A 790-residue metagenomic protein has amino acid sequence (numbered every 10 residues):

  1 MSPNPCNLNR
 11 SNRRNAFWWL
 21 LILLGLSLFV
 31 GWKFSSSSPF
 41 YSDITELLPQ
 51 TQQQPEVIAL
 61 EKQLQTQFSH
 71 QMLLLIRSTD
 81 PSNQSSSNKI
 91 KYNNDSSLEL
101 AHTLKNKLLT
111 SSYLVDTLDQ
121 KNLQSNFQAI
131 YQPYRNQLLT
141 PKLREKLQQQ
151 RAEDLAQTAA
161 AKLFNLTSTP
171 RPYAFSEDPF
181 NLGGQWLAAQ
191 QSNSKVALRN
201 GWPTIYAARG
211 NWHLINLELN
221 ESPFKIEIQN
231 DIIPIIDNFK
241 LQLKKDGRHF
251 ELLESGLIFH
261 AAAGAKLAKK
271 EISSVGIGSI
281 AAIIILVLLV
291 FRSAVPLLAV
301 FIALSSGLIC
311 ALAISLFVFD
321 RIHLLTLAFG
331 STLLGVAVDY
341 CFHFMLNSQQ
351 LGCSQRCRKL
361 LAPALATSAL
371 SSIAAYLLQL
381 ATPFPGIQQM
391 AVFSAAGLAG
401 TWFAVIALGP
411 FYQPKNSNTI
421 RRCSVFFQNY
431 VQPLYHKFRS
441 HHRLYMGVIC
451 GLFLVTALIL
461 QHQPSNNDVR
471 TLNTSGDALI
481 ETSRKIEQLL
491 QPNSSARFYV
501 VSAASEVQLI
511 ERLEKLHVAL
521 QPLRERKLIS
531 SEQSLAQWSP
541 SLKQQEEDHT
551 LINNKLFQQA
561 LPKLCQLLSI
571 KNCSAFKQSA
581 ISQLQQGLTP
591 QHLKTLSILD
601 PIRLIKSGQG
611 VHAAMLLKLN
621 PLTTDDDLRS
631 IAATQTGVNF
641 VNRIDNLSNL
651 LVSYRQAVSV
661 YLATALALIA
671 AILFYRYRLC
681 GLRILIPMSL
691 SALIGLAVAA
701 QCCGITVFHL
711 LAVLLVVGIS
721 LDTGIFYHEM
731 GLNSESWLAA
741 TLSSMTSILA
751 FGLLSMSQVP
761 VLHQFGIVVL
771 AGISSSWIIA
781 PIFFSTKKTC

Functional and structural regions predicted by a protein language model:
S2-S42, L408-D468: Signature of alpha-helical transmembrane segments and their immediate interfacial
W32-D80, N193-W202, H462-A504, G718 (+1 more regions): Solvent-exposed, non-transmembrane loop/terminal regulatory segments of multi-pass membrane proteins
N122-E218, A263, L535-A613: Extracytoplasmic
P172-A294, S582-A670: Extracytoplasmic
P296-C341, G681-G724, G752: Hydrophobic transmembrane alpha-helices and their membrane-interface caps in long multi-pass transport proteins
I302-S417: Hydrophobic alpha-helical segments
L351-T382, M730-Q758, S775-W777: Pore- and gate-forming transmembrane helices of large, multi-pass membrane proteins
M446-L567: Juxtamembrane segments of multi-pass membrane proteins
